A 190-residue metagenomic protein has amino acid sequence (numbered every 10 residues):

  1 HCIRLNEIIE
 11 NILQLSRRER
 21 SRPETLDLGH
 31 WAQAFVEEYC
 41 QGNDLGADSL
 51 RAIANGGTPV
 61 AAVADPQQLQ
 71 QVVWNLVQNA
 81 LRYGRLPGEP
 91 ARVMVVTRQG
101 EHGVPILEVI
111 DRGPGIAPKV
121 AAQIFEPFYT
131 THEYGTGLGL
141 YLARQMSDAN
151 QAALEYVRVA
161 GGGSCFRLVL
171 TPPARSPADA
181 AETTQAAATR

Functional and structural regions predicted by a protein language model:
H1-R4: Short alpha-helical segment of the dimerization/phosphotransfer core of two-component systems
R18-S21, A61-A64, T131: Conserved micro-motifs of the catalytic ATP-binding
R22-E37: A conserved beta-strand-to-alpha-helix junction within the catalytic ATP-binding
F35, D48-V60: Conserved catalytic submotifs in the C-terminal HATPase_c
N79-G84: Short helix-loop "hinge" at the ATP-lid/N-box region of the Bergerat-fold HATPase_c
I116-P127: Short conserved segment of the HATPase_c
